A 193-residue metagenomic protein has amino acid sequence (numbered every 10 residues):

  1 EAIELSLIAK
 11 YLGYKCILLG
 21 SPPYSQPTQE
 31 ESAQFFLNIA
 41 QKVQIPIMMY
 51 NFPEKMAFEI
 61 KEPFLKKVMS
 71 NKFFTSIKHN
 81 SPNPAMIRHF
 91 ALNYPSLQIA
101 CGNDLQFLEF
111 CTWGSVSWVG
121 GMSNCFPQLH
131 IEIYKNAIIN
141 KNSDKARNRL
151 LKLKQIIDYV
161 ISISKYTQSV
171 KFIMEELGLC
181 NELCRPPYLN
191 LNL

Functional and structural regions predicted by a protein language model:
E1-A57: Active-site beta->alpha loop and helix N-cap motifs at the rims of alpha/beta catalytic domains
A2, T28-S32, F58, V119 (+3 more regions): Alpha-helix N-cap/helix-start motif
S6, F107, K171: Short glycine-/small-residue-rich flexible loop motifs, especially phosphate/cofactor-binding loops
P22-S25, L129, L183: A short acidic, helix-capping loop that chelates divalent metal ions and anchors anionic groups
Q41-K42, P53-K154, V160-I161: Catalytic alpha/beta core domains of metabolic enzymes, predominantly
C111-S115, K154-Y188: Conserved short secondary-structure transition element at the edge of the structured enzyme core that lines
L191-L193: Tryptophan-rich aromatic "cage" segments
